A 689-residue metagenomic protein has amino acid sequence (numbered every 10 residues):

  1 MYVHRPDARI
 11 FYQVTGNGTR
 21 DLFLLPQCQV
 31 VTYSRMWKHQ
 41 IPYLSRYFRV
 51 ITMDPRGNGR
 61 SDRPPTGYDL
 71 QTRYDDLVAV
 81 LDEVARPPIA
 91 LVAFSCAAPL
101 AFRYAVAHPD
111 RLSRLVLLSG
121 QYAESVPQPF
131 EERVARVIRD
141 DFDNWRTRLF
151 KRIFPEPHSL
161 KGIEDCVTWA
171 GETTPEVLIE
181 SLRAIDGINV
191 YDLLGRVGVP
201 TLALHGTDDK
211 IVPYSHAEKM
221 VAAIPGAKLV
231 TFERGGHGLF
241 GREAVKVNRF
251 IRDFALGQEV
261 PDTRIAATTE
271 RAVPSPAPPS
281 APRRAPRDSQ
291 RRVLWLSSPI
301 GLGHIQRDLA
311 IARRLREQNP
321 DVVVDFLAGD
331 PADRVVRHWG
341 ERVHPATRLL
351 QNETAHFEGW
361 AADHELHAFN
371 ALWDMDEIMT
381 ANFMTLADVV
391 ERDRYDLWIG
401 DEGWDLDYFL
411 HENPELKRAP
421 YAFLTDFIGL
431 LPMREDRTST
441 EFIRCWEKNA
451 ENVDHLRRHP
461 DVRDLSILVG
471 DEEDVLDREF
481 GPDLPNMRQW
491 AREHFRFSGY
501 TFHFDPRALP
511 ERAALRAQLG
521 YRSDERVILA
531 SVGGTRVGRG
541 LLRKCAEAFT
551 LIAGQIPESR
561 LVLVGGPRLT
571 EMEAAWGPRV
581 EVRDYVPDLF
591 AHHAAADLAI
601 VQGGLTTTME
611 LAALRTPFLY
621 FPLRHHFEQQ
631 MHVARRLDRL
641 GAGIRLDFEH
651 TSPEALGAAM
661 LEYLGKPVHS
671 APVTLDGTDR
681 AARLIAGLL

Functional and structural regions predicted by a protein language model:
P6-R60: Conserved HGGG/HGGXW glycine-rich cap/lid loop of the alpha/beta-hydrolase fold
M36-K38, P42, T52-V92, R249: Active-site loop/oxyanion-hole signature of alpha/beta-hydrolase fold enzymes
P99-A107, L112-D141, Y620: Flexible "cap/lid" loop of the alpha/beta hydrolase fold
S125-Q128, D140-G195: Conserved alpha/beta-hydrolase catalytic His-Asp/Glu region
V197, A203-H205, D209: Short beta-strand/loop motif that positions the catalytic acidic residue of the alpha/beta-hydrolase fold
Q318, V322-W373: Conserved nucleotide-sugar phosphate-binding/catalytic loop shared by glycosyltransferases and other
P432-E435, T440-R536, G566-R568: A nucleotide-sugar donor-handling region in carbohydrate enzymes
G499-L598, E649: Donor-nucleotide binding loops and adjacent catalytic segments primarily of GT-B fold Leloir glycosyltransferases
